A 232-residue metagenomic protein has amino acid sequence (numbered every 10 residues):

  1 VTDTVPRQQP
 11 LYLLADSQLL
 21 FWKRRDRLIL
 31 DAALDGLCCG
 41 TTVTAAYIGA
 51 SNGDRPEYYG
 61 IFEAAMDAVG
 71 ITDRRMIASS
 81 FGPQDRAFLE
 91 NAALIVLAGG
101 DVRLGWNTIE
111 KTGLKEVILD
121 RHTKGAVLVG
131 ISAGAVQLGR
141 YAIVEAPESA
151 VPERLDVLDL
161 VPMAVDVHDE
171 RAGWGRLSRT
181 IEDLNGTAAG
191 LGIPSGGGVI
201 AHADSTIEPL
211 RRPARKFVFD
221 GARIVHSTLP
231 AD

Functional and structural regions predicted by a protein language model:
T2-G40, G49-G60, A64, L94 (+2 more regions): C-terminal and late-domain segments of enzyme folds
F21-W22, G105-W106, L138-G139: Glycine/Thr-rich phosphate-binding loops of Rossmann-like dinucleotide-binding domains
A33, T112-G125: Catalytic-core regions built around general acid/base machinery
A46-L104: Portal/gating segments that form or line small-molecule/metal binding sites
E90-N91, K124, L160: Alpha-helix C-terminal capping/helix-to-coil transition sites in glycosyltransferase folds
V96-G99, H122-Y141: Catalytic nucleophile loop
V102-T112: Glycine/threonine-rich flexible loop motifs
